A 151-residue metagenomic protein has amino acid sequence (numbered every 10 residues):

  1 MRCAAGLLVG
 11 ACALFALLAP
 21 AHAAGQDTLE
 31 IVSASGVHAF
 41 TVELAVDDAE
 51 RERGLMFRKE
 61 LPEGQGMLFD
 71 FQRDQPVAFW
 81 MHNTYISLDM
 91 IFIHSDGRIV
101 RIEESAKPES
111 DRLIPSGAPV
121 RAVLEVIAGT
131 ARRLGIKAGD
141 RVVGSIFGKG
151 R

Functional and structural regions predicted by a protein language model:
M1-A4: Positively charged n-region of N-terminal signal peptides that target proteins for export
G6-A19: Bacterial N-terminal signal peptides
A23-R151: Compact, glycine-rich, soluble single-domain proteins
